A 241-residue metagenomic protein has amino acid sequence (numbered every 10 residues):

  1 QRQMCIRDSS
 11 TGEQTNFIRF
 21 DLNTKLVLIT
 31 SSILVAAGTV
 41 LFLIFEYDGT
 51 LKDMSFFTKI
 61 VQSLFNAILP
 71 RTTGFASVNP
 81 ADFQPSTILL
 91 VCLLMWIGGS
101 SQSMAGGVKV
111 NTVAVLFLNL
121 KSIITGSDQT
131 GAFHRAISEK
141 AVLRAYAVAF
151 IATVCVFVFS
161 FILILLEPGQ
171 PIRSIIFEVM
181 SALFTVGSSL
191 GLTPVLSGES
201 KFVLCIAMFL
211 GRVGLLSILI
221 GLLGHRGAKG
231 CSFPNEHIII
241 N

Functional and structural regions predicted by a protein language model:
Q1-Q3, R7-N241: Membrane-proximal intracellular helices of multi-pass ion channels
